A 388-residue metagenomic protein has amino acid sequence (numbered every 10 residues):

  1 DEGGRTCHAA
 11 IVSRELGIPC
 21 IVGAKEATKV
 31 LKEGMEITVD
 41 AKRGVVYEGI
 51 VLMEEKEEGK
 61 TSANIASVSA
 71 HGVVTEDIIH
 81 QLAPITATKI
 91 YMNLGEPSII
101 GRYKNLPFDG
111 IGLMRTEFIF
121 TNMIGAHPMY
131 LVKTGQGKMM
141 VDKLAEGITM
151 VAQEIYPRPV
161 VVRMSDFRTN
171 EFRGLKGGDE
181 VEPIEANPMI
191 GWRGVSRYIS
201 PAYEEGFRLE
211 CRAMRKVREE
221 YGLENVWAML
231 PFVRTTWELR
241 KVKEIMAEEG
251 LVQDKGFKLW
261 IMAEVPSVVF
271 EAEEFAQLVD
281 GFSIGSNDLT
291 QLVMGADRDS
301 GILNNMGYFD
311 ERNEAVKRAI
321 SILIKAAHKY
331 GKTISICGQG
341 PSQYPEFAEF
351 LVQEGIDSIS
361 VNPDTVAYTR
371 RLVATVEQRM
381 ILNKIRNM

Functional and structural regions predicted by a protein language model:
D1-D109, L113-M114: Acidic, glycine-rich flexible loop/linker segments
N64-M388: Conserved alpha/beta-domain cores
